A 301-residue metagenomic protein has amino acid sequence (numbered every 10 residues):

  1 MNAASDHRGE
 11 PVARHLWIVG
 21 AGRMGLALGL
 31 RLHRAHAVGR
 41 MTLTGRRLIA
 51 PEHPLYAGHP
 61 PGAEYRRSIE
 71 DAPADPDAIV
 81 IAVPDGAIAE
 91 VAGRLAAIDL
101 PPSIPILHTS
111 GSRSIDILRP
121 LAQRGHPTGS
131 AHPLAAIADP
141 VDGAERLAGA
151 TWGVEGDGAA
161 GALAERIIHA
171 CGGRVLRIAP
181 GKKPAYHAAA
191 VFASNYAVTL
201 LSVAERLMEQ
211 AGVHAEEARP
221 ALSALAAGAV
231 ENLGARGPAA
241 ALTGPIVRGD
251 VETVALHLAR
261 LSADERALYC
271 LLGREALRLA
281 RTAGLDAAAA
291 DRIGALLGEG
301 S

Functional and structural regions predicted by a protein language model:
M1-D75, T282: NAD(P)+-binding Rossmann beta1-loop-alpha1 motif at the extreme N-terminus of oxidoreductases
P11, L28, L48, L55-P60 (+3 more regions): Internal alpha-helical scaffold of NAD(P)-dependent oxidoreductase catalytic cores
W17, A78-A82, G153: Structural motif
R40-R46, I106-T109, V154: Short, hydrophobic beta-strand segments that form beta-sheet elements in well-ordered domains
L48, L55-D142: Rossmann-like NAD(P)(H) cofactor-binding subdomain of soluble oxidoreductases
V80, A190-A193, A197, Y269 (+1 more regions): Amphipathic, non-transmembrane alpha-helical scaffold segments
E231-A289, S301: Interdomain hinge/lid region at the active-site interface of Rossmann-like NAD(P)-dependent oxidoreductases
